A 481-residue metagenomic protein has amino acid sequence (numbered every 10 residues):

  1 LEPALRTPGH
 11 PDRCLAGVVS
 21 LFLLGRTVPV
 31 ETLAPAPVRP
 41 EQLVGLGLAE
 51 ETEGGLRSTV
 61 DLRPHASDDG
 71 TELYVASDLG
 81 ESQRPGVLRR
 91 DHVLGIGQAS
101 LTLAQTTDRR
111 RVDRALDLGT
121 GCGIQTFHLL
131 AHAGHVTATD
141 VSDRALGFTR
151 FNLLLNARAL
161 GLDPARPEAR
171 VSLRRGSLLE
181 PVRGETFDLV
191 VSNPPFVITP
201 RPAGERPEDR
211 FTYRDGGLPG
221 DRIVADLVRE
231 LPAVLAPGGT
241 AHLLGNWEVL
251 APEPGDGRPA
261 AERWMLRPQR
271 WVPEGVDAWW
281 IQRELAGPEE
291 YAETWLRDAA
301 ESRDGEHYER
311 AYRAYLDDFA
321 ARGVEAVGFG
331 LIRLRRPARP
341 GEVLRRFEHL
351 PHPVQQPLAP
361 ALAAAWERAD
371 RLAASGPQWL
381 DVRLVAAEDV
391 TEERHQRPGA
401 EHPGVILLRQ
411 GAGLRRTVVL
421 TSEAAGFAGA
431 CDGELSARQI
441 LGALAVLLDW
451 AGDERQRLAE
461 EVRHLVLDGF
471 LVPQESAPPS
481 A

Functional and structural regions predicted by a protein language model:
L1-G17, Q83, R339-G429, A459 (+1 more regions): Acidic, low-complexity/disordered tracts enriched in E/D and polar residues
R13-D61, A104-Q105, L116, L334 (+1 more regions): Long, charge-rich, low-complexity alpha-helical segments
E50-A115, T120-H132: SAM-dependent Rossmann-like transferase core, predominantly class I methyltransferases with a strong bias toward
G97-S192: Conserved SAM/SAH cofactor-binding pocket of Class I
G119, F187-A203, L243: Conserved proline-anchored active-site loop of SAM-dependent methyltransferases that bridges a beta-strand
S142, P219-Q282: Conserved Class I SAM-dependent methyltransferase catalytic core
P194-D226: Mobile active-site "lid"/loop adjacent to the S-adenosyl-L-methionine
P288-A369: Flexible, glycine-/basic-rich loop-and-beta segments that form/coincide with the SAM-dependent methyltransferase
